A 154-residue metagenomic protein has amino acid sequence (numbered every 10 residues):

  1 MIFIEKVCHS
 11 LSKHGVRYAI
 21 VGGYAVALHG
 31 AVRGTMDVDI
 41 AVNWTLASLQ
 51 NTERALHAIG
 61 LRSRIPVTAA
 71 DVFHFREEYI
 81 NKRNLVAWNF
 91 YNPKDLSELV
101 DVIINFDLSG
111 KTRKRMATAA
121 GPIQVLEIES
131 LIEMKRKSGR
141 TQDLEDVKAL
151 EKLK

Functional and structural regions predicted by a protein language model:
M1-K154: Compositionally biased terminal segments of proteins
